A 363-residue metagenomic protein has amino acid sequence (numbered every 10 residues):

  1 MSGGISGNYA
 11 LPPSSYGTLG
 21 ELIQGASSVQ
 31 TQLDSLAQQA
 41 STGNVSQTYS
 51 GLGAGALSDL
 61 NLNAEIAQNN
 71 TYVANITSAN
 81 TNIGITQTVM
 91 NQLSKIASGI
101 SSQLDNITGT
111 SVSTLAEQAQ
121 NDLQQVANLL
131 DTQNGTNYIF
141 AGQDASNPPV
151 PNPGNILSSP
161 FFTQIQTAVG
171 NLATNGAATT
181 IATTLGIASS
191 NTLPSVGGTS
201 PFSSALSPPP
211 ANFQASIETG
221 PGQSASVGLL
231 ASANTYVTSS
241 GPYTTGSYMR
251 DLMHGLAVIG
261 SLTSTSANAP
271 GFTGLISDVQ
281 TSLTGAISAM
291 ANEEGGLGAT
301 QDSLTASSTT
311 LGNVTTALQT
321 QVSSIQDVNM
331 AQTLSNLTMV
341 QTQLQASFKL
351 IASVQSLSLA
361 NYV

Functional and structural regions predicted by a protein language model:
M1-P148, S264-V363: Amphipathic alpha-helical polymerization modules
L22, A26, L33, A37-A40 (+3 more regions): Polar, low-complexity export/assembly segments characteristic of proteins that are secreted or assemble on the cell
